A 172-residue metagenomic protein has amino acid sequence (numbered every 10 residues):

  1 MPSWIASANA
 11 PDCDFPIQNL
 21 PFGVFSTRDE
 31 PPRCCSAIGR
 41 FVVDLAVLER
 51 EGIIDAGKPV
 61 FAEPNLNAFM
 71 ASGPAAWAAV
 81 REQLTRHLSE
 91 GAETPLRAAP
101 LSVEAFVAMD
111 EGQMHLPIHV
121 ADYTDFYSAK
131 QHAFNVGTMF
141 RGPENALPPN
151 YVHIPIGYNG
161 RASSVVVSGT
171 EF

Functional and structural regions predicted by a protein language model:
P2-T27, A37, V43-F172: Active-site microenvironments in enzyme catalytic cores
E30-P32: Short, mixed charged/polar active-site loops that provide acid/base catalysis or chelate metal/phosphate cofactors
